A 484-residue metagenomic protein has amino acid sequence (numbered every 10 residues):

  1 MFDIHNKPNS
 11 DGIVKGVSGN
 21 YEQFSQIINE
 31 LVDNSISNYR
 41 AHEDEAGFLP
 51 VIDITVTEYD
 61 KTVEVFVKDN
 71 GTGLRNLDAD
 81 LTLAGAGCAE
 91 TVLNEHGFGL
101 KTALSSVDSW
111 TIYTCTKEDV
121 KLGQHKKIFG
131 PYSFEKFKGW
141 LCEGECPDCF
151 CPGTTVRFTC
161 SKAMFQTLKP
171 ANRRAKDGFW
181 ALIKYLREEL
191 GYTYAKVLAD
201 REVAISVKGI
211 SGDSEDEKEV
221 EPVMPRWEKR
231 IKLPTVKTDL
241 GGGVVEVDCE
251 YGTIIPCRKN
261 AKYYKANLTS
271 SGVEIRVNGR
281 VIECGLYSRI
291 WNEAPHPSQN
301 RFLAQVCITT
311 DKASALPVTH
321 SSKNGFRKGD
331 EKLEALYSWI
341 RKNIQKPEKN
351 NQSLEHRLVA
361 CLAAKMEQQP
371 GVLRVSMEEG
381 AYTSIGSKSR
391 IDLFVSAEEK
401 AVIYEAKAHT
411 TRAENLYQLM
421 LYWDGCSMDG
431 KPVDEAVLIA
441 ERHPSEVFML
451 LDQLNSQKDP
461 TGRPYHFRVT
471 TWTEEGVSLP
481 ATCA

Functional and structural regions predicted by a protein language model:
M1-V51, L77-A79, P317-K323, D330-S338: Bergerat-fold GHKL ATPase/HATPase_c domain
I36-T91, Y132-S133: Conserved beta-strand-loop-beta-strand hairpin that lines the nucleotide-binding pocket of ATP/GTP-utilizing enzymes
R75-D78, C284-L286, T410-M420, E446-M449: Active-site-adjacent loop/helix micro-motif of nuclease/hydrolase catalytic cores
E90-G209: GHKL-type ATPase core
I112-G123, K407-A408, D424-P460, T471-E474: Nucleic-acid nuclease catalytic cores
K232-Q369, L373-S376: Charged regulatory segments coupled to nucleotide-binding catalytic modules in large multidomain enzymes
S288, P370-E399, T410-T411, G476-L479: Active-site metal-binding core of divalent-cation-utilizing nuclease and nuclease-like domains
T461-A484: Non-catalytic C-terminal interaction segments of nucleic acid-processing enzymes
